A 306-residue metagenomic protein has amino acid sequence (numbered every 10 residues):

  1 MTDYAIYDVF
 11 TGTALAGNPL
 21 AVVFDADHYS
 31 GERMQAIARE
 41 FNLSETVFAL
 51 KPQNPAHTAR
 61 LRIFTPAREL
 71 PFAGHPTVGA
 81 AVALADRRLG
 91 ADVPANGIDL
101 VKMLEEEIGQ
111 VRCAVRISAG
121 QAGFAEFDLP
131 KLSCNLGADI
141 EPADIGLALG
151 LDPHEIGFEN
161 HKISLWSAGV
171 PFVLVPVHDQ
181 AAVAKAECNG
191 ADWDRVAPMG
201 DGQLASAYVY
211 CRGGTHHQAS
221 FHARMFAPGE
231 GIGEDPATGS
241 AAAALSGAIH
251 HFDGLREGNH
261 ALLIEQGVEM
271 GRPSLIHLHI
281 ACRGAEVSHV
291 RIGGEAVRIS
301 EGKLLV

Functional and structural regions predicted by a protein language model:
M1-F72, V78-V306: Active-site proximal loop and beta-alpha junction motif in alpha/beta enzyme cores
